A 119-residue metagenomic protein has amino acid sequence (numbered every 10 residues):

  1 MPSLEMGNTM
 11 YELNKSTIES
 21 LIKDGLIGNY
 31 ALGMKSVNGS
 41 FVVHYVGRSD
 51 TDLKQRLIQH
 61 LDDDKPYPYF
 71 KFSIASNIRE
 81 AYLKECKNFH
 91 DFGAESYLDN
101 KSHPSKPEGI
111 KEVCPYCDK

Functional and structural regions predicted by a protein language model:
M1-V43, R48-K119: Boundary/linker segments flanking structured domains
